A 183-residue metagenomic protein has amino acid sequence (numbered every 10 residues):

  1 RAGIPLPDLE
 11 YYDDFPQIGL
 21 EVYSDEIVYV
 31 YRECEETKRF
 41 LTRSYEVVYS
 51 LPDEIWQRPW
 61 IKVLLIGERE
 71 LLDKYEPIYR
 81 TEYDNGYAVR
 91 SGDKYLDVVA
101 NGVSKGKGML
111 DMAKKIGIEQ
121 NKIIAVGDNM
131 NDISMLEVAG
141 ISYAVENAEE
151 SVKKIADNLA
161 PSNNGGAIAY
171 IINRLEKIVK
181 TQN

Functional and structural regions predicted by a protein language model:
R1-A2, V47-L51, L159-S162: Short acidic-hydrophobic, aromatic-tinged amphipathic segments that line or gate anion-handling sites
G3, E10-Y11, T181-Q182: Short, flexible coil/linker elements and helix-boundary hinge sites characteristic of intrinsically disordered
P7, Y12-V126, I133: Conserved acidic, metal-coordinating active-site core of Asp-based, Mg2+-dependent phosphoryl-transfer enzymes
T81, D97-N183: Mg2+-dependent phosphoryl-transfer enzymes with acidic/Ser/Thr/Gly-rich catalytic loops
